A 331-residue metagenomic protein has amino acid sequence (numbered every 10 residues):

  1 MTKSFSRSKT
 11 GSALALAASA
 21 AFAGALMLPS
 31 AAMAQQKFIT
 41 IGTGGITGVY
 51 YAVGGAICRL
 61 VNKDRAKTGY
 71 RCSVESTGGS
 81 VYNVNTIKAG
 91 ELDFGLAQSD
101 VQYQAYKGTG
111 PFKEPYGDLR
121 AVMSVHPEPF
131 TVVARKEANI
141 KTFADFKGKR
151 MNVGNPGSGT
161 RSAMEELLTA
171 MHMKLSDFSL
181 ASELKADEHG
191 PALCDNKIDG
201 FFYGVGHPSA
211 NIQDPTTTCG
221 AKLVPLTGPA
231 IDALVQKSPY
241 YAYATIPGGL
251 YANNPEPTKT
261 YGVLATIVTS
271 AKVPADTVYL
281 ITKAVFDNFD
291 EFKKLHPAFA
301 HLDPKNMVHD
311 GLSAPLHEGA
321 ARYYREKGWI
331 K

Functional and structural regions predicted by a protein language model:
T2-A20, M27: Bacterial N-terminal signal peptides that target proteins for export
M27-A34: Sec/Tat signal peptide C-region and signal peptidase I cleavage site
Q35-Q104: N-terminal (or domain-start) structured segment
F38-D64, E128-D195, D290-K293, D310 (+1 more regions): Bilobed "Venus flytrap"/periplasmic-binding protein-like clamshell domains and structurally analogous long
S99-V101, G108-P111, A138, K174-V268 (+1 more regions): Pocket-lining segment of extracytoplasmic ligand-binding domains
Y103-K107, D118-S124: Short beta-strand-centered segments that line the small-molecule binding cleft or hinge of alpha/beta clamshell
R150-E166, Y240-H309: Ligand-binding clefts/hinges and TM-proximal coupling segments of bilobed small-molecule sensing domains
E188, D195-N196, V205-L223, A233-Q236 (+2 more regions): An extracytoplasmic/periplasmic, membrane-proximal ligand-sensing/linker region
